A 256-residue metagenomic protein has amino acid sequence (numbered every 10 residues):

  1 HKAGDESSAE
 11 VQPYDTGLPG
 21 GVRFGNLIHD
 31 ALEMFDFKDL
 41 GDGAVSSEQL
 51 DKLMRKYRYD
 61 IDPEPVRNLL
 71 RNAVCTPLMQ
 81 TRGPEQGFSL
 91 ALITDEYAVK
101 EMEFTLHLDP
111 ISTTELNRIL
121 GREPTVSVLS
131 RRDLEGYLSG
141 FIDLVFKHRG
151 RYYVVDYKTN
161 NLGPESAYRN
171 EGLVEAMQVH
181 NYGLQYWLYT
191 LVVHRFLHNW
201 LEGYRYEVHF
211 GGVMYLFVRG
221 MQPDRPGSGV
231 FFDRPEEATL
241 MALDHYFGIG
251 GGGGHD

Functional and structural regions predicted by a protein language model:
H1-D256: Structural signature of nuclease core domains in nucleic-acid processing machines
